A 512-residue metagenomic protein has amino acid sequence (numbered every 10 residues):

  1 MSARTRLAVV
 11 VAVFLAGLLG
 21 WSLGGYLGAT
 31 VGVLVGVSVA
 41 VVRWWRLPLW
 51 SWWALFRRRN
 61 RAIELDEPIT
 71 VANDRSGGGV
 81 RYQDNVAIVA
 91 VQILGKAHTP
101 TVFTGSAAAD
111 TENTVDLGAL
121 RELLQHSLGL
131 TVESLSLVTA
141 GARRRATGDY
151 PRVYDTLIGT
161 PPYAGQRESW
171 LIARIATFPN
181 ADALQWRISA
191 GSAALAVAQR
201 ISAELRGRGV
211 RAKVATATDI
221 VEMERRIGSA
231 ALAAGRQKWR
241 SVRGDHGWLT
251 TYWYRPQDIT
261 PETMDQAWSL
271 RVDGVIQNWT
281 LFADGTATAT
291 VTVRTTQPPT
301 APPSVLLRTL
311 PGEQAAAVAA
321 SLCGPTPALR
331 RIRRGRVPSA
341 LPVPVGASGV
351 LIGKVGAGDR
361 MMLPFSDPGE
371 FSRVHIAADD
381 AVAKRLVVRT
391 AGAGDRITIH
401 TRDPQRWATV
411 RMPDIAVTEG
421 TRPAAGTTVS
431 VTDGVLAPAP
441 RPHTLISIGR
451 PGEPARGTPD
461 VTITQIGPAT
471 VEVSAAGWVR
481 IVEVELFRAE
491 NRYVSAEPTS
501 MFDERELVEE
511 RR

Functional and structural regions predicted by a protein language model:
M1-L65, L445, P451, R456-R512: N-terminal alpha-helical membrane-insertion module
S2, D66, N73, R308-G312: Ser/Thr-centered flexible coil motifs
V37-L130, L351: N-terminal topogenic membrane-targeting module
V80-K96, V115-R143, S169-L171, I201-A203 (+4 more regions): Primarily hydrophobic membrane-targeting regions of prokaryotic envelope proteins
A107, R152-V153, D414: Short secondary-structure boundary/capping segments
L128-W170, A181-D182: Structural flexibility/helix-modulation signal
R143-R145, Q405, E453: Surface-exposed, flexible loop/turn segments at secondary-structure boundaries
D155-T156, T160-M412, E419-P423, T427-P438 (+4 more regions): Membrane-proximal, solvent-exposed terminal domains/tails of membrane-associated proteins
